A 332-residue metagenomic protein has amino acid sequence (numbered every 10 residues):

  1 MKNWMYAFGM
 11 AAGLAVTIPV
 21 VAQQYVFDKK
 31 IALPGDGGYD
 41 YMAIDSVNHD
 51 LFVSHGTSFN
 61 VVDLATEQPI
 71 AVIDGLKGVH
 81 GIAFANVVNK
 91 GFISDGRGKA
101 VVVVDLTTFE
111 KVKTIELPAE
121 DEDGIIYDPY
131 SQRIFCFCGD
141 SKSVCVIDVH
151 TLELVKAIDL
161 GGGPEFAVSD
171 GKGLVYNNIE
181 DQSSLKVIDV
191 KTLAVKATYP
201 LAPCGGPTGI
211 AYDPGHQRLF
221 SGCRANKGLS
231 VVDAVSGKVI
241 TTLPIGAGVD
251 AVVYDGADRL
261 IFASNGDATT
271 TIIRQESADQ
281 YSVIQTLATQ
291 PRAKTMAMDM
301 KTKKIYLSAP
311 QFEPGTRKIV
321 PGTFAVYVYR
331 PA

Functional and structural regions predicted by a protein language model:
M1-K2: N-terminal secretory signal peptides that target proteins for export/translocation
Y6-T17: Bacterial N-terminal signal peptides
A15, V21-A332: Predominantly soluble domains enriched in secretory-pathway, periplasmic, or organellar proteins
